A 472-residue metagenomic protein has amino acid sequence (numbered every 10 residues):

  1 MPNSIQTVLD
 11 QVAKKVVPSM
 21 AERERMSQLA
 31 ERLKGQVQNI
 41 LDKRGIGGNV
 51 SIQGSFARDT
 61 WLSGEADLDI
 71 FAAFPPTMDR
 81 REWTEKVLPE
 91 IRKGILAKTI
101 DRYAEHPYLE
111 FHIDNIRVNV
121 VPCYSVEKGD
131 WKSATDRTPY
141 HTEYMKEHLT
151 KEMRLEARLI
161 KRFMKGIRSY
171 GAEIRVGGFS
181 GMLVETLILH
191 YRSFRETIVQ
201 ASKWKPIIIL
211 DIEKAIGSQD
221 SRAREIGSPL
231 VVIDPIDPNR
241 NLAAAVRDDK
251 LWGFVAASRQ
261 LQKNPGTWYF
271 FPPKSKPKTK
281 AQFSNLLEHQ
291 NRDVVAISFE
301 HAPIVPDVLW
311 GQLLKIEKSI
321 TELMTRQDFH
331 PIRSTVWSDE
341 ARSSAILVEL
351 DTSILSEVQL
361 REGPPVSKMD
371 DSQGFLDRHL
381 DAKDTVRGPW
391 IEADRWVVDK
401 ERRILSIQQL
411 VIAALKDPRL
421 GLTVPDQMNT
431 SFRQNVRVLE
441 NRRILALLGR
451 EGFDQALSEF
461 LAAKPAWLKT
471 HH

Functional and structural regions predicted by a protein language model:
M1-S63, T77-E82, Y108-E110, C123-S125 (+1 more regions): N-terminal regions immediately upstream of nucleotidyltransferase
K14-E22, A72-F74, S169, F299-P306: Glycine- and acidic
V37, K86-W131, H330-V348: Conserved catalytic core of two-metal-ion nucleotidyltransferases
N39-S51, K93-K98, E322-P331: Short secondary-structure junctions
Q53-K93, N119-W131, S344-V358: Catalytic metal-binding acidic patch
H112-R168, A172, V184, R192 (+1 more regions): Internal, well-ordered alpha/beta segment that forms a basic, Gly-enriched binding/recognition surface
E152, R158-W337, A341-S343, S353-E362: Conserved nucleotidyltransferase catalytic core and NTase-mimicking acidic/glycine-rich helix/loop elements in nucleic
S338-H472: Extended, charged low-complexity segments that frequently continue into or abut oligomerization scaffolds
